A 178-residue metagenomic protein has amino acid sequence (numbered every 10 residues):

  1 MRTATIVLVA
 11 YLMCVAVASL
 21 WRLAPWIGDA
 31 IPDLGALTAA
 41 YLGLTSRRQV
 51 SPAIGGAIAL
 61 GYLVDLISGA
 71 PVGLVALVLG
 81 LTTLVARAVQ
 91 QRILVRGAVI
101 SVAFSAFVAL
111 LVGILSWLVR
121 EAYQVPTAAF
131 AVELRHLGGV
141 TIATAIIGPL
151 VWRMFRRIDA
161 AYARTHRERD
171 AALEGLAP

Functional and structural regions predicted by a protein language model:
M1-P178: Terminal, non-globular segments
